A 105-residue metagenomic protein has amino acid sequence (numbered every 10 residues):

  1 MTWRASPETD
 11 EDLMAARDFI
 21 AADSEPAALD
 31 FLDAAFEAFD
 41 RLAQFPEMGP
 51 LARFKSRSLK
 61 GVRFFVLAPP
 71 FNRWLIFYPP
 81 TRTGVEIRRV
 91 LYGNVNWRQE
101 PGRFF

Functional and structural regions predicted by a protein language model:
M1-A34, A38: Arg/Lys-rich, positively charged N-terminal/basic patches that mediate binding to nucleic acids
A16, F45, E100-R103: Residue-level signal for well-ordered alpha-helical positions
D18, E25, D40, Q44-M48 (+2 more regions): Generic structural signal for secondary-structure transition and capping sites
L29-D30, P50-F54, Q99: Short, hydrophobic secondary-structure boundary micro-motifs
Q44-R82: Basic/aromatic recognition patch in beta-strand/loop cores that engages polyanionic ligands
L67-F105: Enriched for short, Lys/Arg-rich terminal
